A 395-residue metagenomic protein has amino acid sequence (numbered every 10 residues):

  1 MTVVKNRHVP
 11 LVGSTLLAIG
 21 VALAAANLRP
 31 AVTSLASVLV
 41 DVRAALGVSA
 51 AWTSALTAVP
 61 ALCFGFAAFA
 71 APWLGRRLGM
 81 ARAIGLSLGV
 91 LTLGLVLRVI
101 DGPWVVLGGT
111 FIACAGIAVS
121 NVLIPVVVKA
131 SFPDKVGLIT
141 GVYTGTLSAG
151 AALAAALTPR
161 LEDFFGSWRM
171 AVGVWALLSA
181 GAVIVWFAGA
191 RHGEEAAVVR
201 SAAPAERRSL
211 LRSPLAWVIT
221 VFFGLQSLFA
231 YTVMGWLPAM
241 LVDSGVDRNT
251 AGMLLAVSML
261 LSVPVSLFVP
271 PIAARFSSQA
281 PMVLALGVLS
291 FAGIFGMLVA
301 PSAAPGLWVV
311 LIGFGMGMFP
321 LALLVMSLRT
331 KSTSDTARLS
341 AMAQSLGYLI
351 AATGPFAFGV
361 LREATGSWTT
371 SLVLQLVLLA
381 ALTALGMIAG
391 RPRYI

Functional and structural regions predicted by a protein language model:
T2-L11, R191-I219: Juxtamembrane intracellular "pre-TM" segments in multi-pass secondary transporters
L35-A36, P214-P264: Extracytoplasmic gate region of multi-pass secondary transporters
F66-W104: Conserved MFS/SLC helix-loop-helix module at the cytosolic interface between two early adjacent transmembrane helices
A67-G79, V265-S278: Helix-to-loop junctions at the C-terminal end of transmembrane segments in multipass secondary transporters
P103, D134-K135, V142-E194: Helix-loop-helix hairpin linking two adjacent transmembrane segments in secondary transporters
F111-L147: Cytoplasmic helix-loop-helix junction between adjacent transmembrane helices in 12-TM secondary transporters
Q279-A322: C-terminal transmembrane helical hairpin of 12-TM major facilitator-type secondary transporters
T330-T369, Q375: A late C-terminal transmembrane helix in Major Facilitator Superfamily
